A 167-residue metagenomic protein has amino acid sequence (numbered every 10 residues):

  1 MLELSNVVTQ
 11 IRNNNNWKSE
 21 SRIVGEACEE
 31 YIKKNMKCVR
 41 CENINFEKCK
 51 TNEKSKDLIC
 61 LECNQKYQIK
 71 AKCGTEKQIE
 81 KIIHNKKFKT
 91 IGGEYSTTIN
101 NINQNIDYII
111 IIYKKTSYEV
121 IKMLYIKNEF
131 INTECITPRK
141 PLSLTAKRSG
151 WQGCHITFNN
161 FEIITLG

Functional and structural regions predicted by a protein language model:
M1-K66, K70-G167: Nucleic-acid endonuclease domains
